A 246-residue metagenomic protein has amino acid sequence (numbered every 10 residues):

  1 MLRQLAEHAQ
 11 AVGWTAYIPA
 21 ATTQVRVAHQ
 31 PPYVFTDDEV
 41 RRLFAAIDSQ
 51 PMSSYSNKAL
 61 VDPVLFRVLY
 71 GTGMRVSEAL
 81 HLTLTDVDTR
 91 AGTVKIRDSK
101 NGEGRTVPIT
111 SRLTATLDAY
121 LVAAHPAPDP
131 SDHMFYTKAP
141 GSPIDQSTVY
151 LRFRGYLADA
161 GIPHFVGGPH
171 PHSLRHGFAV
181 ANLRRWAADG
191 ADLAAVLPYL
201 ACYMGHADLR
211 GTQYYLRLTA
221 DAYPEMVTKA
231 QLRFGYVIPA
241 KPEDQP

Functional and structural regions predicted by a protein language model:
M1-P246: Conserved catalytic core of the tyrosine transesterase superfamily
